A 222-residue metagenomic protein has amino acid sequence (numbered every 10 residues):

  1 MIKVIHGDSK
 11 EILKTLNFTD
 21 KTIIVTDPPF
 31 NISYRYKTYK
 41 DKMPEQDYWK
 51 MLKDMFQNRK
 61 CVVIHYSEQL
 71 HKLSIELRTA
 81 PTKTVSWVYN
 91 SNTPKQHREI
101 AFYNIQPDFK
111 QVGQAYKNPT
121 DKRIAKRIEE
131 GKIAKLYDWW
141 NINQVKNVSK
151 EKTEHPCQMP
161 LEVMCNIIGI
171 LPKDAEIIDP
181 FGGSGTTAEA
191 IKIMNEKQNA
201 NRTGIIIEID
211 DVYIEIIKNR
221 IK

Functional and structural regions predicted by a protein language model:
I2-I214: Core catalytic lobe of class I
I217-K218: Conserved SAM-binding loop
K222: Positively charged, low-complexity nucleic-acid-binding target-recognition regions
